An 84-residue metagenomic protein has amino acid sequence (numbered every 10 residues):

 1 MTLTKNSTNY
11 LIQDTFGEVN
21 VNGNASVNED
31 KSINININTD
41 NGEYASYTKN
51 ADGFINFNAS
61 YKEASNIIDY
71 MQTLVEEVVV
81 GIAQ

Functional and structural regions predicted by a protein language model:
M1-N22, S26-Q84: Viral virion structural and adsorption modules
